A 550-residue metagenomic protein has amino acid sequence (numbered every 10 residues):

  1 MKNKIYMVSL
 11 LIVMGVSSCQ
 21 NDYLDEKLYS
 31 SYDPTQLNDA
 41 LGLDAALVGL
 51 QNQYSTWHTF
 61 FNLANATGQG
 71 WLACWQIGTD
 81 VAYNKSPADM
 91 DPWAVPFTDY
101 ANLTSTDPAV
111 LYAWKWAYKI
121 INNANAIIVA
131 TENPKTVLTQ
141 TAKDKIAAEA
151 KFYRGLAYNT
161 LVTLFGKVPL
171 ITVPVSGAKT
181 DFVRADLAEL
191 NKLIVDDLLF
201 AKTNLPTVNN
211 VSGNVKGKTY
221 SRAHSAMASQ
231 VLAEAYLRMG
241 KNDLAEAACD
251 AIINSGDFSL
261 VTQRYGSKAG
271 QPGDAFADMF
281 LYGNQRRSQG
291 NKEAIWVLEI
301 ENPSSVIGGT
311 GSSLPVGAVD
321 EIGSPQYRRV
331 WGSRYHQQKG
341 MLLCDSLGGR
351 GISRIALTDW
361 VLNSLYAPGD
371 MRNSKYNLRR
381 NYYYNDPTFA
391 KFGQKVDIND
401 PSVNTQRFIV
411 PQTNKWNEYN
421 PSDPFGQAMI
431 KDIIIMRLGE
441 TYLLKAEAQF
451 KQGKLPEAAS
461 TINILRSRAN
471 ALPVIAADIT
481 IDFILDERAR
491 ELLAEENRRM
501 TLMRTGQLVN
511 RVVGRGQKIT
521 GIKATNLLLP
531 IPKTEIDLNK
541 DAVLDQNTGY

Functional and structural regions predicted by a protein language model:
S18-Y23, K85, D89, A117-I120 (+6 more regions): Long, intrinsically disordered, low-complexity segments
C19-W71, N539, V543-Y550: Membrane-proximal, proline-rich intrinsically disordered regions
P34, F61-V81, T207-Q230, R238-A318 (+2 more regions): Short, surface-exposed recognition loops and adjoining beta-strand edges that mediate ligand/DNA contacts, enriched
D39-N62, Y83-F165, D181, A185-E189 (+2 more regions): Conserved, well-structured interaction surfaces
D89, W93, M341-R437: Flexible, polar/acidic helix-loop-strand segments at domain edges
